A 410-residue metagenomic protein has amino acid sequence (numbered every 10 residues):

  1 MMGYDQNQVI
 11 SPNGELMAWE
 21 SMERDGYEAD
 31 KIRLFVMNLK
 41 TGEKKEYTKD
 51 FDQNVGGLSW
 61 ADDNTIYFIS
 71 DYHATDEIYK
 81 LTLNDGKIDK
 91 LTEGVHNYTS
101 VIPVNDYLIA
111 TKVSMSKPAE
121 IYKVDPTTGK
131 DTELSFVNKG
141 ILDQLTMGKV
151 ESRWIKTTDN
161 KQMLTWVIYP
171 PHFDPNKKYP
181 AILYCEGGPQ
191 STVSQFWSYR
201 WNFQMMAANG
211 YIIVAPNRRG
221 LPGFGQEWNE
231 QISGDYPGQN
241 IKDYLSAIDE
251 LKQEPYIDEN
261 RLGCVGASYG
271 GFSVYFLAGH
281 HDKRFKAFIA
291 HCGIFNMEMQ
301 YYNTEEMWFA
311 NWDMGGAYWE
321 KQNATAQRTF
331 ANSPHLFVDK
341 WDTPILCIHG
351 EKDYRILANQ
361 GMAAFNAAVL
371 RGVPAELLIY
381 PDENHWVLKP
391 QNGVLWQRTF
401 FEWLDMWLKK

Functional and structural regions predicted by a protein language model:
M1-Q6, A18-F35, E46-G56, I69-Y79 (+4 more regions): A flexible loop/linker signature enriched in serine peptidases of the S9 family
P12-N13, A61-D63, P103-N105: Residue-level detector of Asp-centered blade-edge/turn motifs that repeat once per structural unit in beta-propeller
G14-M17, T65-Y67, L108-I109: Hydrophobic beta-strand positions that form the internal "hydrophobic ladder" of WD40/Gbeta-like beta-propeller blades
D25, T128-K130, V137-N260, A267-S268 (+2 more regions): Cap/lid segment of the alpha/beta-hydrolase catalytic domain
N38-G42, T82-G86, D125-G129: Short loop/turn segments that connect beta-strands within beta-propeller blades
T48-G56, D89-S100, S135-T146: Conserved blade-ending motifs and adjacent loop-strand segments that build the rim/top face of beta-propeller domains
N202, A207-A208, A215-K410: Active-site-proximal cap/loop segments of hydrolase catalytic domains
